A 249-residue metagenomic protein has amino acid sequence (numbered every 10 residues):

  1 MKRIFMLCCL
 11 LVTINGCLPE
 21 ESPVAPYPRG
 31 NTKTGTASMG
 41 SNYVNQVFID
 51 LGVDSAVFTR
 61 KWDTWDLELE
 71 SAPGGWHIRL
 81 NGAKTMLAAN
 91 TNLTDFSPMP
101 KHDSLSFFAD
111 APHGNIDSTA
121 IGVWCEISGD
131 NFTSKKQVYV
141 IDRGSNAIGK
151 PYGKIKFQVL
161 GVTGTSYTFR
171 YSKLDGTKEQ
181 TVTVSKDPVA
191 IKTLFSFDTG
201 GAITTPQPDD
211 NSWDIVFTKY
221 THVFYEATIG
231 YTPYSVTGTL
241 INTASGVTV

Functional and structural regions predicted by a protein language model:
K2-L7: Sec-dependent signal peptide recognition, specifically the positively charged N-region followed immediately by
T13-G16: C-terminal motif of bacterial Sec signal peptides marking the signal peptidase cleavage site
L18-V249: Surface-exposed, beta-sheet-biased, low-hydrophobicity segments with strongly acidic/polar composition
